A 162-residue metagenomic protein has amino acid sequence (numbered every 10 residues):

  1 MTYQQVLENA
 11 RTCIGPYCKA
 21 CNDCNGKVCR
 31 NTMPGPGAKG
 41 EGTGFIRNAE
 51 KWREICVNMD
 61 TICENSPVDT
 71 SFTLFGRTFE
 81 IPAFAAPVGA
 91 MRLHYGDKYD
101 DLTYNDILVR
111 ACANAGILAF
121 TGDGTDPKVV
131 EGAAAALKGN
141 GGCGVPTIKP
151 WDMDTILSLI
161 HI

Functional and structural regions predicted by a protein language model:
T2-F79: An N-cap/entry alpha-helix motif that binds or orients negatively charged groups
A83-A86, I117-T121, G144-I148: Hydrophobic faces of well-ordered beta-strands that scaffold small-molecule active sites in alpha/beta enzyme cores
F84, G89, L93-G96, Y104-A111: Phosphate-interaction motifs
G89-Y99, I148-M153: Active-site mouth loops of central-metabolism enzymes
L102-P127: Well-ordered mid-protein domain cores that form the structural environment of catalytic cofactors
T125-A136, D152-I156: Active-site-adjacent beta->alpha loops and helix N-cap segments on the catalytic face of soluble alpha/beta enzymes
L137-G142: Alpha-helix-loop-beta-strand connector modules within alpha/beta enzyme cores
I160-I162: Conserved small/polar residues in nucleotide/adenosyl-binding loops
